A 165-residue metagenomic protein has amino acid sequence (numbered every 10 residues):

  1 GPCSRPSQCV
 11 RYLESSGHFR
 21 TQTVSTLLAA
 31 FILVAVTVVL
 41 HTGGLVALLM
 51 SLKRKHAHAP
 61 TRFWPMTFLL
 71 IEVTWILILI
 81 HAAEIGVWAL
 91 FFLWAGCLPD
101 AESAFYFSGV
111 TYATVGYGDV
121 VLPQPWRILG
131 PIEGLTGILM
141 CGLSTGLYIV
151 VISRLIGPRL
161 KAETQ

Functional and structural regions predicted by a protein language model:
R20-F31: Feature marks short, highly hydrophobic, charge-poor N-terminal signal-anchor/signal peptide-like helices that anchor
F31-H41, S103-L160: Pore domain of cation channels
V38, T42-V46, H81, I85-A89 (+2 more regions): Transmembrane alpha-helical segments of multi-pass membrane transport proteins and ion-pumping complexes
G43-F63: Membrane-interface helix-loop junction between the first two transmembrane segments
M66-A83: Interfacial helix-start motif at the membrane-water boundary
I80-F107: Outer-pore turret/helix-boundary of cation channels
